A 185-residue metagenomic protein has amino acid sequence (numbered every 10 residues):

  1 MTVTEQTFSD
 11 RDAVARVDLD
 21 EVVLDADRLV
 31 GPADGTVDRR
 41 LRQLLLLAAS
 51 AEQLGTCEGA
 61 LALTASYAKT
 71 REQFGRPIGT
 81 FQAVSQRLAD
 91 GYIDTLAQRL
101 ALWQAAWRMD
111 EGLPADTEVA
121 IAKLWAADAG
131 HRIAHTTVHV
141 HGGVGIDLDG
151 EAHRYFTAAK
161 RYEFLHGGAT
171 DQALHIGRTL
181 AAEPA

Functional and structural regions predicted by a protein language model:
M1-E58, A62, S66: FAD-binding core of flavoproteins
Q43-A185: Alpha-helical interface subdomain recognition
